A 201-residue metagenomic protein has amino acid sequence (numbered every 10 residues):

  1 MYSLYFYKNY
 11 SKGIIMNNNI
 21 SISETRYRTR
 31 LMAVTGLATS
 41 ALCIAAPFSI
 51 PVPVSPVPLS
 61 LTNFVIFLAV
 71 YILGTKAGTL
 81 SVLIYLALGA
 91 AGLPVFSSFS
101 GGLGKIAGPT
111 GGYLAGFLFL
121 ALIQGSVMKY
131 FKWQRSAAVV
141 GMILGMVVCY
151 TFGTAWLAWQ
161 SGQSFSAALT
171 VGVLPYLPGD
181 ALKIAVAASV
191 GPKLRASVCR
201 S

Functional and structural regions predicted by a protein language model:
M1-T39, T170-S201: Alpha-helical transmembrane segments and their cytosolic interface
Y2-F6, M16-T79: Hydrophobic transmembrane alpha-helices
N17-I22, R30, T35-L37, I44 (+1 more regions): Short helix-perturbing small/polar motifs within transmembrane alpha-helices
I22-R26, R30, V54, T62 (+7 more regions): Juxtamembrane/transmembrane-helix boundary motifs in multi-pass membrane proteins
M32-L37, F64-L68, G78-I84, T110-A115 (+4 more regions): Hydrophobic alpha-helical transmembrane segments
A41, A45, S49, A69 (+12 more regions): Alpha-helical membrane-inserting segments
A46-L122: Alpha-helical membrane segments and adjacent membrane-interface helices in multi-pass membrane proteins
S55, W133-S201: Membrane-embedded alpha-helical hairpins and interfacial helices in multi-pass inner-membrane proteins
